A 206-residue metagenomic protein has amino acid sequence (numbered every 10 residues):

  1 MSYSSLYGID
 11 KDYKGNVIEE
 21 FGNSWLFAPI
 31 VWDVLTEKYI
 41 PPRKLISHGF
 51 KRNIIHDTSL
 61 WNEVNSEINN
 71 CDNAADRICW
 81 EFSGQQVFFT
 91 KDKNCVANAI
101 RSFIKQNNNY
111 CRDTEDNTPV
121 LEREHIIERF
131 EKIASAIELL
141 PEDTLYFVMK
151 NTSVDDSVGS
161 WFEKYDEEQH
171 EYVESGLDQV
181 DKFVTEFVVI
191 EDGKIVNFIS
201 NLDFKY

Functional and structural regions predicted by a protein language model:
M1-I46, N201-Y206: Short, extreme N-terminal segment that most often corresponds to the first beta-strand
M1-S5, D10, E131, S135-Y206: Acidic, proline/glycine-rich low-complexity IDRs
D10, S24, I30, P42 (+12 more regions): Generic signature of intrinsically disordered, low-complexity segments enriched in small/polar residues
P29, E37-E122: Low-complexity, serine/threonine/proline-enriched polar segments
L60-E63, E67, C95, A99-Q106 (+5 more regions): Charge-rich, solvent-exposed alpha-helical interaction surfaces
R123-I127: Preference for intrinsically disordered or flexible, low-complexity segments and adjacent hinge/connector residues
